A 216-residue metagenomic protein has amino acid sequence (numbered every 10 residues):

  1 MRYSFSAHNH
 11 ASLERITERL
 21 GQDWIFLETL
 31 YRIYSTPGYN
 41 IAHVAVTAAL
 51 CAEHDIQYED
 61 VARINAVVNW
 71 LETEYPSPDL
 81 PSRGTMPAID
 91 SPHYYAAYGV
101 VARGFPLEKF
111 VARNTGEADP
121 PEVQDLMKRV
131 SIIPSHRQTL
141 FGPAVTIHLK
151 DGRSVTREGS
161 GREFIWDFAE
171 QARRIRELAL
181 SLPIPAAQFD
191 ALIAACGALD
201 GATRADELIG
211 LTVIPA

Functional and structural regions predicted by a protein language model:
M1-A216: Terminal-appendage/accessory-domain detector
